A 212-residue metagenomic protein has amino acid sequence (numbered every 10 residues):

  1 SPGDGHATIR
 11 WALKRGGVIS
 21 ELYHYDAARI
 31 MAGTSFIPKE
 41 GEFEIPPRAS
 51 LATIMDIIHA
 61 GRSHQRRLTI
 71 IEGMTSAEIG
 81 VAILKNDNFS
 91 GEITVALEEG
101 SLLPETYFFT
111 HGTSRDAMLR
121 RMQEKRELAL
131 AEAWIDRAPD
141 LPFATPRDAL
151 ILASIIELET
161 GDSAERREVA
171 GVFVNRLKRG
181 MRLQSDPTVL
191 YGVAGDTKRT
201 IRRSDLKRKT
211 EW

Functional and structural regions predicted by a protein language model:
S1-I135: Signal peptide-directed extracytoplasmic domains
G80-S90, V95, G100-W212: Bacterial extracytoplasmic/cell-wall-associated proteins, especially those involved in peptidoglycan
